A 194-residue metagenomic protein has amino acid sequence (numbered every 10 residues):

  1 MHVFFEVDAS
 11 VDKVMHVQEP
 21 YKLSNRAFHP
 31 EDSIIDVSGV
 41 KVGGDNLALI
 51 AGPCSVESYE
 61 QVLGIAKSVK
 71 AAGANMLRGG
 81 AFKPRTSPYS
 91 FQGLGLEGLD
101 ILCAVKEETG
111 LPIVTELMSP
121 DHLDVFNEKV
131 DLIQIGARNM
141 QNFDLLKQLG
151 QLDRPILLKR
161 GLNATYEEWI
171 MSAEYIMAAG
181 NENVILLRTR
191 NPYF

Functional and structural regions predicted by a protein language model:
M1-L49: Non-catalytic terminal accessory/regulatory regions of metabolic enzymes
H2, S58-A66, D121-K129, Y166-S172: Catalytic cores of alpha/beta
L47-G64, P88-G93, P112-E116, A137 (+1 more regions): Active-site mouth loops of central-metabolism enzymes
L47-P53, N75-G79, I113-E116, D131-I135 (+2 more regions): Hydrophobic faces of well-ordered beta-strands that scaffold small-molecule active sites in alpha/beta enzyme cores
G64-G80: Catalytic domains of carbohydrate-active enzymes, especially glycoside hydrolases
R78-L96: Glycine-rich, proline-tolerant flexible connector loops at the mouths of alpha/beta enzymes
A81-R85, N139-F194: Conserved anion-binding
F91-T115, Q148-P155: Alpha-helix-loop-beta-strand connector modules within alpha/beta enzyme cores
